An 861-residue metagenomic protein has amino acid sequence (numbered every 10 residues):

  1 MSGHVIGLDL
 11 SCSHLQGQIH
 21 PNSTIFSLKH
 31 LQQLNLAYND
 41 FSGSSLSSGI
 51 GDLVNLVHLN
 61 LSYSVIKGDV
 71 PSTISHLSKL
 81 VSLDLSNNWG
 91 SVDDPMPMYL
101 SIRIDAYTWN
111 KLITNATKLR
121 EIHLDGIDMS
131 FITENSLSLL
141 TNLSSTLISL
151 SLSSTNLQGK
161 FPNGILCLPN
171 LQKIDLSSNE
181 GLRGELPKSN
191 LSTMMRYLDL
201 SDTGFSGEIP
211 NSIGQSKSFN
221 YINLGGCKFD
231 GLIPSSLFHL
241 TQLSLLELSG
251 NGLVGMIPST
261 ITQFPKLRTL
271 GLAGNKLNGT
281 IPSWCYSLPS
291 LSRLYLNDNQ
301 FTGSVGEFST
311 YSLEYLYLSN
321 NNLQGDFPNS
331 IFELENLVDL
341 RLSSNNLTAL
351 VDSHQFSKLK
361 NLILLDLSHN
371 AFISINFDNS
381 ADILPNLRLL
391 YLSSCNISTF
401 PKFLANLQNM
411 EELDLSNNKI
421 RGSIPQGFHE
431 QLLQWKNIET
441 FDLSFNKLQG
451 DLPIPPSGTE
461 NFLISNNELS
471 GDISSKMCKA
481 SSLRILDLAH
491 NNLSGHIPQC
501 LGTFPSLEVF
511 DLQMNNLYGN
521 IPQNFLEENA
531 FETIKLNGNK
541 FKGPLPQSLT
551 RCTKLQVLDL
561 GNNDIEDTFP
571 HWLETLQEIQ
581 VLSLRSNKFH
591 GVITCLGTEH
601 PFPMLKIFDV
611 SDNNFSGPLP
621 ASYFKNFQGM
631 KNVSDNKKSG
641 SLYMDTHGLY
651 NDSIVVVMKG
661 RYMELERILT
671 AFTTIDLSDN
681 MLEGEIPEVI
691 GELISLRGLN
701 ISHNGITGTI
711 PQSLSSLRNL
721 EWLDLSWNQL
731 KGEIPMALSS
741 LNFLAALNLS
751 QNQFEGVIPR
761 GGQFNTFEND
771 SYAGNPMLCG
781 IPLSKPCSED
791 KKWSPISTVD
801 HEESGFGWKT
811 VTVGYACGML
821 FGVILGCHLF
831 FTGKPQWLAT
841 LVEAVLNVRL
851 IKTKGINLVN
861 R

Functional and structural regions predicted by a protein language model:
M1-R861: Plant-biased, solvent-exposed loop and capping regions within N-terminal extracellular ligand-binding ectodomains
